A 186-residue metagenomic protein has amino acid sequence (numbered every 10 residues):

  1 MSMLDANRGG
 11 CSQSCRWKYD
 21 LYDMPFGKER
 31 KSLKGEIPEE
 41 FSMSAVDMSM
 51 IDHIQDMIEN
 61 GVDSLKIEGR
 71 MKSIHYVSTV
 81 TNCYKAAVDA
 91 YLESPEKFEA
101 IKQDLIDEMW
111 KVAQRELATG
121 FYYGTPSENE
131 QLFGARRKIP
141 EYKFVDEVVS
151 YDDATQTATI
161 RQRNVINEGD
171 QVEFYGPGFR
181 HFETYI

Functional and structural regions predicted by a protein language model:
M1-S64, M71-V149, T159-I186: Active-site pocket-lining/capping segments in soluble small-molecule metabolic enzymes
D153-T155: Short, conserved beta-turn/loop elements at beta-strand boundaries and strand-helix junctions
